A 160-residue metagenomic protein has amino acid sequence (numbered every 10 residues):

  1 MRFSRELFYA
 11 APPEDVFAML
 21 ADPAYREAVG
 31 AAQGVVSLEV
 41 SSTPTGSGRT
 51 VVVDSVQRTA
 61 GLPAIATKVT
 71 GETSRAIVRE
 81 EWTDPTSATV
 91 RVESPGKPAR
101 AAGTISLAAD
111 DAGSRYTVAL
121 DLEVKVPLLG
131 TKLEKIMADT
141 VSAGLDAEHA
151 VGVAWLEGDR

Functional and structural regions predicted by a protein language model:
M1-T50, D54-T59: Hydrophobic ligand-binding cavity/cleft-lining segments
R2, I65, A109, D159-R160: Extended beta-strand/beta-hairpin segments
R5-L7, L38-S41, R75-E81, A102-A109: Hydrophobic/aromatic beta-strand elements that line small-molecule binding cavities or substrate pockets in beta-rich
G30, T43, T70, P95-K97 (+1 more regions): Generic marker of residues within folded, mature protein domains
Q33-G34, K68-A76, K97-T104: Amphipathic hydrophobic-ligand
E39-R91: Glycine-rich portal/gate segments that line the openings of hydrophobic small-molecule binding cavities
V51-V52, E81, T89-D139: Beta-strand/loop substructures that line and gate deep hydrophobic ligand-binding cavities in soluble
T73-R79, G130-R160: A conserved amphipathic terminal alpha-helix motif
